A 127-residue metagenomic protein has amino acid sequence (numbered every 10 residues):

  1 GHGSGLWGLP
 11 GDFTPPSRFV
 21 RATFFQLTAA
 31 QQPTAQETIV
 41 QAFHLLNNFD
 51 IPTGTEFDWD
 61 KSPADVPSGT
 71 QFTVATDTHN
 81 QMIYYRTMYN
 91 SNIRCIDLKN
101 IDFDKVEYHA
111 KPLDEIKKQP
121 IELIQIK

Functional and structural regions predicted by a protein language model:
G1-K127: C-terminus-biased signal that marks the final domain/tail of proteins
